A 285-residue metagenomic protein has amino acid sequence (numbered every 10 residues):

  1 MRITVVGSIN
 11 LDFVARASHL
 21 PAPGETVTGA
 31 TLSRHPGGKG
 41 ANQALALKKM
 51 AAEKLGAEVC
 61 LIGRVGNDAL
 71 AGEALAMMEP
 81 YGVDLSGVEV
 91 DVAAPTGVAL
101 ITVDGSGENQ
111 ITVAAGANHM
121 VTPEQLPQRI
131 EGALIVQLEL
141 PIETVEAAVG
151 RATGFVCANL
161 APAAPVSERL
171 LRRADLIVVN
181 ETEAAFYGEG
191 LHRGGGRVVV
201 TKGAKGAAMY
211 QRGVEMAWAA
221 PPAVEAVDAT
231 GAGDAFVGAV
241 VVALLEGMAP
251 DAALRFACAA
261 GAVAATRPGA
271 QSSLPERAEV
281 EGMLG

Functional and structural regions predicted by a protein language model:
M1-I62, G72-A76, A226: Glycine-rich phosphate/adenosyl-contacting loop at the front of the ribokinase-like
M1-I9, L75-V90, I101-A217: Ribokinase/PfkB-type carbohydrate-kinase core domain
I3, E189-G285: Conserved phosphate-binding/catalytic region of the ribokinase-like
L11, G29, G40-A44, A71 (+4 more regions): A general structural signal for well-ordered alpha-helical segments in protein cores
L11, K49-A52, V83, G105 (+5 more regions): Generic secondary-structure signature for well-ordered alpha-helical cores
M50-A51, A152, L191, L244: Active-site catalytic pocket residues across diverse enzymes, especially alpha/beta-hydrolases
V92-A94: Short, glycine-/polar-rich solvent-exposed loops and beta-turns at beta-strand/coil boundaries
